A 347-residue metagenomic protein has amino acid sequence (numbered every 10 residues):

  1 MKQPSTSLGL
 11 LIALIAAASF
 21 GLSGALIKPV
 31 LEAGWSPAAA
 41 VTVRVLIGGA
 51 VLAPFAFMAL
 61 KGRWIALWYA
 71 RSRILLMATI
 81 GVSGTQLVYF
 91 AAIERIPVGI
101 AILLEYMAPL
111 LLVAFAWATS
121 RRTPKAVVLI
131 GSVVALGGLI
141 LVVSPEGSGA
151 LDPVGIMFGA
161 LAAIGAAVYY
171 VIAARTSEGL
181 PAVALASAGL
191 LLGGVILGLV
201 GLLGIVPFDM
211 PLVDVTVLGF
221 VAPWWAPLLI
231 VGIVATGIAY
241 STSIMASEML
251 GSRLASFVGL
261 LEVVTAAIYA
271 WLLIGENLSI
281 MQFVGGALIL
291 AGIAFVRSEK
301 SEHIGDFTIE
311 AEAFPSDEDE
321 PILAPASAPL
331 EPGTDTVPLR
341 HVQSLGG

Functional and structural regions predicted by a protein language model:
M1-V43, S148-E178, L199, A311-G347: Glycine-/small-residue-enriched transmembrane alpha-helix faces in small-molecule transporters and effluxers
K2-Q3, V45, S144, W224-A226 (+1 more regions): C-terminal-most transmembrane helix of multi-pass membrane proteins
L8-L11, A39-F55, G131-V134, V154-L161 (+3 more regions): Hydrophobic alpha-helical transmembrane segments of multi-pass integral membrane proteins, especially transporters
S19, G24, A53-G99, E105 (+2 more regions): Specific transmembrane alpha-helical segments of multi-pass solute transporters/efflux pumps, especially DMT/EamA
S19-G34, I47, Q86-I96, L104 (+7 more regions): Juxtamembrane C-cap of transmembrane helices in multi-pass membrane transport proteins
L26-A33, P37, V142-D152, I205-P223 (+3 more regions): Membrane-interface helix termini and inter-helical loops of multi-pass transporters
A39-A50, Q86-T123, A162, S252-W271: Specific alpha-helical transmembrane segments that line the substrate/conduction pathway and gating interfaces
L52, A114-F115, P124-P145, A163 (+1 more regions): Hydrophobic transmembrane alpha-helices of multi-pass small-molecule transport proteins
